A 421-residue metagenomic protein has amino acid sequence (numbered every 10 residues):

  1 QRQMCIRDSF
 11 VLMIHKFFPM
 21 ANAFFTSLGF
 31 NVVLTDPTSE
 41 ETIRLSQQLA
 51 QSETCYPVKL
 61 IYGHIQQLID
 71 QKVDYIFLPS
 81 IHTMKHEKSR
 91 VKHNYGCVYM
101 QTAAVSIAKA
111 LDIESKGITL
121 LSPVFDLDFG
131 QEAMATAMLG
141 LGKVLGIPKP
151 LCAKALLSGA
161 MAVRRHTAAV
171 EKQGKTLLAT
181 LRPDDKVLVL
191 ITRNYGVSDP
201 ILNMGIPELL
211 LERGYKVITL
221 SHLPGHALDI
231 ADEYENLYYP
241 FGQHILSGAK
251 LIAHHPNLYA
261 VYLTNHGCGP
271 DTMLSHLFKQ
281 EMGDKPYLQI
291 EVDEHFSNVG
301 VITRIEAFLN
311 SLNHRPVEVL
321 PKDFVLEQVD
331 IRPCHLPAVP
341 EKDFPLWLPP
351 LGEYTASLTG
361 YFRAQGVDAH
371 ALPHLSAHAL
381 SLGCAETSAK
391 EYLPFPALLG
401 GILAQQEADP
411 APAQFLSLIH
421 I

Functional and structural regions predicted by a protein language model:
Q1-Q3, V124-L228, H335-P337: A charged, amphipathic alpha-helical module
R2-I6, I421: Short, small-residue-biased leader/transition segments that mark boundaries at the very start of proteins
Q3, I69-K72, T176-K186, I252-P256 (+2 more regions): Glycine-rich phosphate/diphosphate-binding loops that line cofactor/substrate pockets in enzymes
F10-F17, E40, V58, I81-K85 (+8 more regions): Gly/Ser/Thr-rich loops at beta-strand to alpha-helix junctions that form or flank small-molecule/cofactor-binding
M13, F17-V33, L45-S46, D184-G248 (+1 more regions): Redox- and metal-dependent alpha/beta enzyme cores, enriched for Fe-S-associated oxidoreductases and cofactor-handling
L34, T38-K72, T83, P224-G267 (+1 more regions): Glycine-rich, anion-gripping cofactor-binding loops and their flanking helix/strand elements in enzyme active sites
P79-T83, E87-L145, A253, T264-L336 (+1 more regions): Peripheral docking tails and interdomain loops at the edges of cofactor- or intermediate-handling domains
R165-A168, V189-D199, G205-I206, L211 (+7 more regions): Extended, histidine- and acidic-residue-enriched regions that form the cofactor-binding/catalytic faces
